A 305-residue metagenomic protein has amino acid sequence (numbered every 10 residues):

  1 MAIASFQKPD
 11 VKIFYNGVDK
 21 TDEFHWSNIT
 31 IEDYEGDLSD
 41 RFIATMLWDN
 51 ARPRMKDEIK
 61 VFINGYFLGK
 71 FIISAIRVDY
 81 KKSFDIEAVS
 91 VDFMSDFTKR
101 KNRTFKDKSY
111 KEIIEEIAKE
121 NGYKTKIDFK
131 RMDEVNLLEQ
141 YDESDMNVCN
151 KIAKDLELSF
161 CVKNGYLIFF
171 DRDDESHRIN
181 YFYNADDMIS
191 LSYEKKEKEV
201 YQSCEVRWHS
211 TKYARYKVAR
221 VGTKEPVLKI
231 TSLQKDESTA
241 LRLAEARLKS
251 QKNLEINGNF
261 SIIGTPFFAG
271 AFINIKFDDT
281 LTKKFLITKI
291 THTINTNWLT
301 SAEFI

Functional and structural regions predicted by a protein language model:
M1-S95: Assembly/oligomerization scaffold segments
A2, S83, S90-D92, I127-E197: Short beta-strand-centered interaction patches in the first periplasmic/extracellular domains of large envelope
H25-R52, I189-I305: An acidic/polar, Gly/Ser/Thr-rich interaction patch typically located in mid-to-C-terminal regions of proteins
A44, A88, N102-K126, Q140-K163 (+2 more regions): Amphipathic, non-transmembrane alpha-helical segments in extracytoplasmic/periplasmic proteins
I63, D171, F277-D279: Conserved "cap/hinge" positions at secondary-structure junctions
S74-K82, R172-S176, K284-N297: Short, compositionally biased
I76, K99-K101, T125, E134-V135: Sec-dependent N-terminal signal peptides of Gram-negative outer-membrane/periplasmic proteins
D79-F84, V91-K101, H292-I305: Short peripheral tails and domain-boundary helices/loops at the edges of structured domains
